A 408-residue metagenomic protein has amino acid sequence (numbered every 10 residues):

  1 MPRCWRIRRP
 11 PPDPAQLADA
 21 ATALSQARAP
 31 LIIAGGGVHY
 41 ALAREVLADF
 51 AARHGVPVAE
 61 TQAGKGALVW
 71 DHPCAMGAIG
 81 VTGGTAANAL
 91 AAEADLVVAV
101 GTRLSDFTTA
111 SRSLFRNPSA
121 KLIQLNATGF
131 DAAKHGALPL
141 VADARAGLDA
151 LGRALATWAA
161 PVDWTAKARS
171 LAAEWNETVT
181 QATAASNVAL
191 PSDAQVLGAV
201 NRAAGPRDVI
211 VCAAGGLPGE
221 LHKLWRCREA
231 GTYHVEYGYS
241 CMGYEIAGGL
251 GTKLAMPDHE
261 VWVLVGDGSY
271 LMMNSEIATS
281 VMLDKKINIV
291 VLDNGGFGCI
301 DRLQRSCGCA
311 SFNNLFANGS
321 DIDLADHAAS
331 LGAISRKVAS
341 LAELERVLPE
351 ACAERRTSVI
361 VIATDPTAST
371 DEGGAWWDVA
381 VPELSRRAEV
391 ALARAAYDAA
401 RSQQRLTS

Functional and structural regions predicted by a protein language model:
M1-P10, T108, P349-S408: Glycine/aspartate-rich loop-and-adjacent alpha/beta segment that forms the canonical ThDP
M1-Q26, V179-T183: Conformationally flexible catalytic loops at phosphate/diphosphate-handling active centers
Q16-D19, A329-P366: Glycine-rich ThDP/TPP pyrophosphate-binding loop and its adjacent helix/strand module within ThDP-dependent enzymes
Q16-P30, F50, A91-A94, A199-P206 (+2 more regions): Glycine-rich phosphate/diphosphate-binding loops that line cofactor/substrate pockets in enzymes
A63-A168, L348, C352: Glycine-rich, acidic loop regions that bind phosphate or pyrophosphate groups
A86-N88, E93-S105, G219-F297: Thiamine diphosphate
E93, A132, G147, R153 (+2 more regions): Conserved thiamine diphosphate
A172-A247, T252, D258: Active-site diphosphate/adenylate-binding microenvironment
